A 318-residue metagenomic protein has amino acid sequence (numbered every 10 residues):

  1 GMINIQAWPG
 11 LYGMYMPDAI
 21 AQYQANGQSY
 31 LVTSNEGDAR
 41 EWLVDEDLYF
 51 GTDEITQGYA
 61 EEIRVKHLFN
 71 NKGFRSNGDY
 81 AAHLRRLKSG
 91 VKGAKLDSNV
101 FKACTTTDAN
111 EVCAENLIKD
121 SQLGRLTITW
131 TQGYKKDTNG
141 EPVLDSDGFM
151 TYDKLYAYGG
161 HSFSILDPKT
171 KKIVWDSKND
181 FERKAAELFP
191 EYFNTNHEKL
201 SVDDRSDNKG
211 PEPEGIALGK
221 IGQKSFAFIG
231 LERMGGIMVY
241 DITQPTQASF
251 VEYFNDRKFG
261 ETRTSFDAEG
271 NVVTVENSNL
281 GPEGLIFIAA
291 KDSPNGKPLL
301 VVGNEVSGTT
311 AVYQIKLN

Functional and structural regions predicted by a protein language model:
G1-N318: Beta-sheet-rich non-transmembrane sensory/scaffold domains
